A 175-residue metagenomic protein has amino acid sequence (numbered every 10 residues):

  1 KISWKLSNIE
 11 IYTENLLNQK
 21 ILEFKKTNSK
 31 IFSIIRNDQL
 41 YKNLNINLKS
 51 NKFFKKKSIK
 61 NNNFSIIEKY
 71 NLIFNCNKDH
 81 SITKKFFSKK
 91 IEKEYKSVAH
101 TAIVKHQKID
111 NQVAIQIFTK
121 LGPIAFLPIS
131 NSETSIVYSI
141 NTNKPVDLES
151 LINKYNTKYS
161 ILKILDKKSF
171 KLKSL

Functional and structural regions predicted by a protein language model:
I2-W4, Q116-I117: Short beta-strand
S3-F86, E92-V98: Conserved N-terminal helical subregion
S7, H100, K120-G122: Short beta-strand or tight-loop elements that sit immediately N-terminal to catalytic metal-binding acidic residues
L16, I109, I129-S132: Short strand-connecting beta-turns/loops that link adjacent beta-strands
H80-I82, K108, E133, K144: Glycine-rich nucleotide phosphate-binding loop and flanking beta-alpha elements of Rossmann-like dinucleotide-binding
A102-N111: Glycine-rich loop(s) and the adjacent beta-strand/alpha-helix scaffold that form part
I115-N143: Active-site substrate-recognition segment that forms the wall of the catalytic cavity or substrate channel
K144-L175: FAD/FMN-dependent oxidoreductases across multiple families
